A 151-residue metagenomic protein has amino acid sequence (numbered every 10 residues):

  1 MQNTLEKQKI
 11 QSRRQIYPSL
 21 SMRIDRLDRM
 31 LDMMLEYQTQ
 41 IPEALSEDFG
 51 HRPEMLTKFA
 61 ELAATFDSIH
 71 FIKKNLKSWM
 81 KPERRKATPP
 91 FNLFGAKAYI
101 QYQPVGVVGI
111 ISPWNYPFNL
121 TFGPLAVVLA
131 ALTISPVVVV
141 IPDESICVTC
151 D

Functional and structural regions predicted by a protein language model:
M1-K97: N-terminal Rossmann-like NAD(P)+-binding subdomain of aldehyde/semialdehyde dehydrogenases
T88-D151: Rossmann-like NAD(P) dinucleotide-binding subdomain of oxidoreductase/dehydrogenase enzymes
